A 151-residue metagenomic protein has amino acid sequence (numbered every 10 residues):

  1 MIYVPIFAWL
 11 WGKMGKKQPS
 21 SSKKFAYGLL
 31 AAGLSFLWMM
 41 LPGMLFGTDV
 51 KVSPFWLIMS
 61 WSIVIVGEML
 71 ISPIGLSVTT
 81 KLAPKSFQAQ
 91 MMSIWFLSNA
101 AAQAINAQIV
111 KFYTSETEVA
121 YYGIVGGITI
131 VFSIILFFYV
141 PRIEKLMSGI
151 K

Functional and structural regions predicted by a protein language model:
M1, M92-N106: Glycine-rich segments within core transmembrane alpha-helices of 12-TM secondary carriers
M1-G15, G28-F36: Transmembrane alpha-helices of Major Facilitator/SLC transporters
Y27-D49: C-terminal ends and interior cores of transmembrane alpha-helices in multi-pass membrane transporters/permeases
M40, A100-Y113, G127, F138: A gly/Pro-rich, aromatic-decorated transmembrane alpha-helix motif that marks the paired, flexible gating helices
T48-L70: Hydrophobic core of transmembrane alpha-helices in multi-pass small-molecule transporters, especially MFS/SLC-type
P54, A83-I94: Loop-to-transmembrane helix entry/capping segments in MFS-fold secondary transporters and related SLC/MFSD carriers
I65, M69-A83: Intracellular juxtamembrane helix-capping segments at the cytosolic ends of symmetry-related transmembrane helices
V119-P141: Symmetry-related core transmembrane helices of the 12-TM Major Facilitator Superfamily/SLC fold
